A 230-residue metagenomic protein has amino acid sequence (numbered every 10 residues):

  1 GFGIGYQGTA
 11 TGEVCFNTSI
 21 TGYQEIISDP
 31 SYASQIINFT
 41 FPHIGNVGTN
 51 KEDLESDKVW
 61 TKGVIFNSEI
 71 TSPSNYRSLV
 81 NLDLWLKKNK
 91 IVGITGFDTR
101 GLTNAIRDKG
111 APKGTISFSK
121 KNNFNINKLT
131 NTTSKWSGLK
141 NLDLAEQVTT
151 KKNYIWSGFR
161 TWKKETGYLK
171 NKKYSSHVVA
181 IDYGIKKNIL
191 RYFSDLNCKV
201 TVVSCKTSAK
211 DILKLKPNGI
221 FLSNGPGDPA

Functional and structural regions predicted by a protein language model:
G1-K216, P229: RNA-binding accessory domains that recognize and position tRNA/RNA substrates
F221-A230: Short glycine/threonine-rich loop/turn motifs
